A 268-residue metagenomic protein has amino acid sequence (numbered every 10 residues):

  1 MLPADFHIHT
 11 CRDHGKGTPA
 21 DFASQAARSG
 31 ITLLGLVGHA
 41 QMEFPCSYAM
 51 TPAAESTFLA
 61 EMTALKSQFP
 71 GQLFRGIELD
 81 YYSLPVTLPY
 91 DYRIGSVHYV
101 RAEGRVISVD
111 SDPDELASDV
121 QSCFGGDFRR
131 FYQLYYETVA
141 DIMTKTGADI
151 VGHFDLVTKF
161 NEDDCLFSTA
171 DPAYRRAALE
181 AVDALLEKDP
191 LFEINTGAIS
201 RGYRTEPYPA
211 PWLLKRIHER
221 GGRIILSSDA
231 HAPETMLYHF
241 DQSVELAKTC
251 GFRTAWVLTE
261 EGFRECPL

Functional and structural regions predicted by a protein language model:
M1-Y81, D91, T158-A173, I225 (+3 more regions): An N-terminally biased module of ancient metal coordination in phosphate/nucleic-acid-related enzymes
H7, A26, R93, H153 (+3 more regions): Conserved, mostly hydrophobic/aromatic
A27, V86, M143-T144, H218 (+1 more regions): Non-catalytic positions within long, well-ordered alpha-helices that form the structural scaffold/packing of enzyme
L34-L36, R93, V151, F192 (+1 more regions): Hydrophobic residues within beta-strands of alpha/beta enzymes
Y48, P52-E187: Extended substrate/RNA-proximal surfaces in nucleic-acid metabolism proteins
D189-G202: His/Asp/Glu-enriched short active-site or ligand-binding loop at hydrolase and phosphoryl-transfer sites
E206, A210-L268: Long, positively charged, glycine-interspersed low-complexity recognition regions
